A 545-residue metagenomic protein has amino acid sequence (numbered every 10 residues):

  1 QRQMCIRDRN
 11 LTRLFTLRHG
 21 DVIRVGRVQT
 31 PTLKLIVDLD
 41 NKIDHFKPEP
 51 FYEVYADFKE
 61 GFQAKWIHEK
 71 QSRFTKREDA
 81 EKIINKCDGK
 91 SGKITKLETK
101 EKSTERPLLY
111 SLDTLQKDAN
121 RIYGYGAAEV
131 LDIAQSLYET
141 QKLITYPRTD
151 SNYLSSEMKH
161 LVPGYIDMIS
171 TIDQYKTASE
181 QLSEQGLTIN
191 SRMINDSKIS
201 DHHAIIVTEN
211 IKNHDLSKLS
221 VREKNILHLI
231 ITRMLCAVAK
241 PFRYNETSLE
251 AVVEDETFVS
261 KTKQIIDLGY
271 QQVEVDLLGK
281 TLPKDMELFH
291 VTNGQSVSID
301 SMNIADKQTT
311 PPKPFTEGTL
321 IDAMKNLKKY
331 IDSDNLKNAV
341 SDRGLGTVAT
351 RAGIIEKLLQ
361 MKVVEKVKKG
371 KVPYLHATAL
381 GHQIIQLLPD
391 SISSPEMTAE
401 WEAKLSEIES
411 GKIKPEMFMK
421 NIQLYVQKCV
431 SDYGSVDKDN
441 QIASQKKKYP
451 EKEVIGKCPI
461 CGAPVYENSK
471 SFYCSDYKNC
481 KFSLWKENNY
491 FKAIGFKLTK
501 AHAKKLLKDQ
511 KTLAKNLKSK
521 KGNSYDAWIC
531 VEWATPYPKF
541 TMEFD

Functional and structural regions predicted by a protein language model:
Q1-Q3, R7-E101, H203-T257, Q264: Phosphate-backbone binding and catalysis cores of DNA-processing enzymes
T12, H45, A127-A128, D132 (+1 more regions): Basic, low-complexity terminal or inter-domain segments flanking catalytic cores
G20-V22, T99-L108, D118-Y123, P147-S156 (+1 more regions): Conserved short loop/turn motifs at secondary-structure junctions
G89-E105, K117, S301-T310: Positively charged, polyanion-binding regions of nucleic-acid-associated proteins
S111: N-terminal cationic and glycine-rich segments that engage phosphates or anionic surfaces
Q141-K142, K362: Glycine-centered, phosphate/nucleic-acid-interacting loop/turn motifs that mediate DNA/RNA or nucleotide
I144-T145, E365: Short beta-strand(s) of the beta-wing in winged-helix/HTH DNA-binding folds
